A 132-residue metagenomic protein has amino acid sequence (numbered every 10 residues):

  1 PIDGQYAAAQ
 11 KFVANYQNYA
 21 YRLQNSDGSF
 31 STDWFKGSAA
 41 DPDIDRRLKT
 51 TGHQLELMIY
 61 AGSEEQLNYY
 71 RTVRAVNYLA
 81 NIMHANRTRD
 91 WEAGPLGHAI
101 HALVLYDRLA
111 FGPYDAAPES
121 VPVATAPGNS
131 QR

Functional and structural regions predicted by a protein language model:
P1-N18, L23-R71, A85-D115: An alpha-helical repeat/solenoid feature that recognizes helix-turn-helix modules
R74-N77: Charge/polar-rich, low-complexity and marginally structured segments
L79-M83: Amphipathic alpha-helical segments within extended alpha-helical solenoids and repeat-rich scaffolds in large
E119-R132: Compositionally biased, proline/threonine/alanine/serine-rich low-complexity intrinsically disordered stretches
